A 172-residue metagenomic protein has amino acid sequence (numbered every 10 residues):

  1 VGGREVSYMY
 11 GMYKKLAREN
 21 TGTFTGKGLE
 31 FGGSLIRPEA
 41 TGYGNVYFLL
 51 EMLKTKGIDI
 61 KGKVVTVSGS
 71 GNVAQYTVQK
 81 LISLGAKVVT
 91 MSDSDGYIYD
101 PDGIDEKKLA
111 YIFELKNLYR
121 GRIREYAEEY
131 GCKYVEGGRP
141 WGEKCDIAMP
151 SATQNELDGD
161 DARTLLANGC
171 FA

Functional and structural regions predicted by a protein language model:
V1-L35: N-terminal ligand-binding/catalytic initiation module
G3, Q75, E156-G159: Loop/helix-junction capping segments adjacent to catalytic residues or to phosphate/diphosphate-binding pockets
Y8-G11, K15, Y111-E114, T164: Charged/polar, solvent-exposed surface patches and flexible loops
K15, L50-T55, Q154, R163: Conserved helix-loop functional segments at active or binding sites
R18-E19, I60-K63, G85-K87, E143-C145 (+1 more regions): Short coil/turn connectors at secondary-structure junctions
T25-G28, G33-R139: Glycine-rich phosphate/diphosphate-binding loop of Rossmann-like nucleotide-binding domains
T55-I58, W141, D161-A167: A short alpha-helix capping/helix-coil boundary motif
D146-A172: ADP-ribose/adenylate-binding Rossmann-like module
